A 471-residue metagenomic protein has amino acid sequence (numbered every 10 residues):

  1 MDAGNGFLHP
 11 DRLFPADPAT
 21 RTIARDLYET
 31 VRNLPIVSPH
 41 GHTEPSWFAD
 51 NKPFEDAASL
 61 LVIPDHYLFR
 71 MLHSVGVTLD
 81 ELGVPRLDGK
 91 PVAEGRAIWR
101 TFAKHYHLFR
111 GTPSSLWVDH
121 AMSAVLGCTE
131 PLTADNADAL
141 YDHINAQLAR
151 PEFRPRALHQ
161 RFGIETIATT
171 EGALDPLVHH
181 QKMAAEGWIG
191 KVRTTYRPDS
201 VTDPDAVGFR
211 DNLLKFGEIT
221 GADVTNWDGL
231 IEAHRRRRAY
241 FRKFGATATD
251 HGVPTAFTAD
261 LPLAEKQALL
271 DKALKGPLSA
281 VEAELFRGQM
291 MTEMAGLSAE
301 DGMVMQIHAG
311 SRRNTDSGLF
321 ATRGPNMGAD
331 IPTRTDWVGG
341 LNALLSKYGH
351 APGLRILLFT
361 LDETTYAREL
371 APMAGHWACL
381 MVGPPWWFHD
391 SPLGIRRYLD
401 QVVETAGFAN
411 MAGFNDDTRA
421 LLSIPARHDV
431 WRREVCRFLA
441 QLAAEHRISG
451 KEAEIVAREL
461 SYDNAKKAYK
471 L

Functional and structural regions predicted by a protein language model:
D2-V37, G41-D301, H350-T364, A371-L471: Metal-cofactor-binding active-site regions of metalloenzymes
M305-I307: C-terminal amphipathic alpha-helical interaction region
N314-P384: Active-site-proximal binding-pocket segments
